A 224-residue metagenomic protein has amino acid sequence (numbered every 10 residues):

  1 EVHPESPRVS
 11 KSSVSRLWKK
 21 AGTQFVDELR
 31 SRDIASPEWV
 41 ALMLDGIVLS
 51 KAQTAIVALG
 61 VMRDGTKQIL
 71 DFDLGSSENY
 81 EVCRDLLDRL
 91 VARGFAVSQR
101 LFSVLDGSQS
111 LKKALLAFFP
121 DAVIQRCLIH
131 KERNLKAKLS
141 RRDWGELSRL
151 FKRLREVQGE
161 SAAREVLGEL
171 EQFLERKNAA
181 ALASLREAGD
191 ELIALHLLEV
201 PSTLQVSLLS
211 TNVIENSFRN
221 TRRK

Functional and structural regions predicted by a protein language model:
V2-V104, Q109, K113-D121, V213-I214: RNase H-like nuclease fold core
S12-K19, R84-D88, A92, K113-A117 (+7 more regions): Solvent-exposed alpha-helical segments within well-ordered globular domains of core cellular machineries
S50, G75-N79, S103, C127 (+4 more regions): A generic short alpha-helical patch detector that favors 3-5-residue windows in or near N-terminal regions
P120-A137: Inter-helix linker motif
R133-G159: Conserved phosphate-handling catalytic cores of large alpha/beta enzymes
E156-K224: Acidic/histidine-rich catalytic cores and adjacent linkers of DNA breakage/strand-transfer/modification proteins
